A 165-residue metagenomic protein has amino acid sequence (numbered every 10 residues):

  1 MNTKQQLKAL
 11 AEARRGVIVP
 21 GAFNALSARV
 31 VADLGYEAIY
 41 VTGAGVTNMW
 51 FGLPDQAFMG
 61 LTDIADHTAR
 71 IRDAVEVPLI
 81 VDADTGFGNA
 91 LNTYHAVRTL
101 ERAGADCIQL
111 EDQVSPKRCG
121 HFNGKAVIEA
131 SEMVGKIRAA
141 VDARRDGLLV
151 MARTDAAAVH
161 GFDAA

Functional and structural regions predicted by a protein language model:
N2-A165: Alpha/beta enzyme core
